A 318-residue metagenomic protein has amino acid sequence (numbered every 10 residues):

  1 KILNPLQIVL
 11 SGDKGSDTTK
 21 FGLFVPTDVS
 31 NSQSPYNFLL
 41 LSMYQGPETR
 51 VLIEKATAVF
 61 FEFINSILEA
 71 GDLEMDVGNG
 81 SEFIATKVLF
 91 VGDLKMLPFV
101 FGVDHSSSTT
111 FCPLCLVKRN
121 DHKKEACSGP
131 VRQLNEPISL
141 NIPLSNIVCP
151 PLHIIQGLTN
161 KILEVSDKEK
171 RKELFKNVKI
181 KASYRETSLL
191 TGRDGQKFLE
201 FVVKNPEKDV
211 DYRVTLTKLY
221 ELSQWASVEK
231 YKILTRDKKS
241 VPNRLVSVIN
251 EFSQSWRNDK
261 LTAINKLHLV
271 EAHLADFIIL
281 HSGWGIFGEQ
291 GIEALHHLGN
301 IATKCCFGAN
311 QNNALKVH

Functional and structural regions predicted by a protein language model:
K1-H318: A structural signal for the principal folded core domain
